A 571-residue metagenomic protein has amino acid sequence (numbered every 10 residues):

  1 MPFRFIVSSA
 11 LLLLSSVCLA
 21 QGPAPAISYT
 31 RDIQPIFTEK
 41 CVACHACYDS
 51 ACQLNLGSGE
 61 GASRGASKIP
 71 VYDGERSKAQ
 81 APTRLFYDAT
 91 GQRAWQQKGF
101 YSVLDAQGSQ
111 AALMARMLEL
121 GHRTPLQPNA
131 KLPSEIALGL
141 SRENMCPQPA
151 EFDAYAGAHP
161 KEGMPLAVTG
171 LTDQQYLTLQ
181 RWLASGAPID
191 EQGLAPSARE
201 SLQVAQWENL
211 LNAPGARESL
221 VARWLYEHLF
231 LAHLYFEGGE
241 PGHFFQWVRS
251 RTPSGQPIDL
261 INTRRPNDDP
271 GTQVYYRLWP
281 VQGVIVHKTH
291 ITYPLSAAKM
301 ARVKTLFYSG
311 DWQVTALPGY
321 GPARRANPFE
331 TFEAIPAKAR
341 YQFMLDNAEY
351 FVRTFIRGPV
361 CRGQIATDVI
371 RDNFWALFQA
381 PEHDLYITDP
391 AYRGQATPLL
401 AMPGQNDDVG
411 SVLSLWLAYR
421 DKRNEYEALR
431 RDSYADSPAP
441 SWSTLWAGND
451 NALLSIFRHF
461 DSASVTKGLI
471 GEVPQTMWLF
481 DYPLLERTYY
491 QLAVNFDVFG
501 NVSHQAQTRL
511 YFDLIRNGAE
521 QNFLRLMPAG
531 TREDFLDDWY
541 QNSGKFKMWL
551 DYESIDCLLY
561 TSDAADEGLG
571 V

Functional and structural regions predicted by a protein language model:
M1-A10: Bacterial N-terminal signal peptides that target proteins for export
C18-A20: Boundary at the C-terminal end of the N-terminal hydrophobic targeting segment
G22-Q34, T38-G170, P196-E218, A222 (+2 more regions): Solvent-exposed helix-loop boundary motif
A106, P241-G363, T367: Extended alpha-helical scaffolding regions
E162, T169, D173-T178, D190: Soluble extramembrane regions of membrane proteins in the secretory/endomembrane system
G310-I470: Extended, compositionally biased alpha-helical segments that mediate assembly or anchoring
Y560-E567: Conserved small/polar residues in nucleotide/adenosyl-binding loops
